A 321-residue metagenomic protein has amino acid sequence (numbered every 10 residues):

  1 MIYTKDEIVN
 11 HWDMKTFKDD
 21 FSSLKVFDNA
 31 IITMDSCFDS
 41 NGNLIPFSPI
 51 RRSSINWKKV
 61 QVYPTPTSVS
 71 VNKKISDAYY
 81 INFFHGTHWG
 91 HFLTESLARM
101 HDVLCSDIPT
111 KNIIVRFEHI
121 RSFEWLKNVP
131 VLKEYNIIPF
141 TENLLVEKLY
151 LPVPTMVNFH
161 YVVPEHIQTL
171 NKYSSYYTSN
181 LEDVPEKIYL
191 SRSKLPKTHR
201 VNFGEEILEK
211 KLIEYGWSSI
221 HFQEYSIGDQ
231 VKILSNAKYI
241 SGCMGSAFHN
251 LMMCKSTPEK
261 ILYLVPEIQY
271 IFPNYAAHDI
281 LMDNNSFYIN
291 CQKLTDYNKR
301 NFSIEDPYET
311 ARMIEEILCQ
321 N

Functional and structural regions predicted by a protein language model:
M1-N321: The feature primarily captures lumenal catalytic ectodomains of type II secretory-pathway glycosyltransferases
